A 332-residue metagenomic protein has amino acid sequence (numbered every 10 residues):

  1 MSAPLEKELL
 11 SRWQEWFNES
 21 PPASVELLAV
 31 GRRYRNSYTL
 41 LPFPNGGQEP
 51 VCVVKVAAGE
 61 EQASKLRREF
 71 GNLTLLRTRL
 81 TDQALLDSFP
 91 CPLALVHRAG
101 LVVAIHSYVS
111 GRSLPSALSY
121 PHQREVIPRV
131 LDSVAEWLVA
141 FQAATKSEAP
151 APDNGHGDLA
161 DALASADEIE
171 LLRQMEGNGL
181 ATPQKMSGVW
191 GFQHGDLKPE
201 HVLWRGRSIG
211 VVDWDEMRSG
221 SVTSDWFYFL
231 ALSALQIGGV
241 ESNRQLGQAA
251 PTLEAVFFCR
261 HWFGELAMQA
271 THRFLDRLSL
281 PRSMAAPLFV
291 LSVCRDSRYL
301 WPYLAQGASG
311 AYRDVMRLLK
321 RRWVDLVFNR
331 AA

Functional and structural regions predicted by a protein language model:
L5-A23, K146-H194: An alpha-helical support segment within catalytic cores of ATP-dependent transferases
F17-G46: ATP-binding glycine-rich phosphate-binding loop
L41-E69: ATP-binding glycine-rich loop module of kinase domains
L75-Q83, V109-P152, T182-M186: Conserved kinase catalytic-core helix
F89-L101: Short beta-strand micro-motifs within the conserved protein kinase catalytic domain, predominantly in the N-lobe
R98, H106-R124, A143, V293-G307: A glycine-centered beta->alpha junction motif in the catalytic cores of kinase/phosphotransferase enzymes
R207-F257: Active-site Asp-x-Gly
L278, V293-A332: ATP/Mg2+ or Mg2+-diphosphate-binding catalytic cores that bind nucleotide phosphates or diphosphates via glycine-rich
